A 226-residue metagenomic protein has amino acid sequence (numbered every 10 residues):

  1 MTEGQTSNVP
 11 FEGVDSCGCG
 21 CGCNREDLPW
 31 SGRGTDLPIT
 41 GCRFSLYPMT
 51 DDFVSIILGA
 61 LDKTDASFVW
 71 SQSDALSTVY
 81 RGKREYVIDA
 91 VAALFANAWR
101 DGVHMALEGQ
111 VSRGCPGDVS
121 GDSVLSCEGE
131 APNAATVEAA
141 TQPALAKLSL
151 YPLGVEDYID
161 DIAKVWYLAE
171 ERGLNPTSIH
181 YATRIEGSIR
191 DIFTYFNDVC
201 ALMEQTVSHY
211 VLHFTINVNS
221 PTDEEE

Functional and structural regions predicted by a protein language model:
E3-E226: Charge-rich, low-complexity N-terminal segments
